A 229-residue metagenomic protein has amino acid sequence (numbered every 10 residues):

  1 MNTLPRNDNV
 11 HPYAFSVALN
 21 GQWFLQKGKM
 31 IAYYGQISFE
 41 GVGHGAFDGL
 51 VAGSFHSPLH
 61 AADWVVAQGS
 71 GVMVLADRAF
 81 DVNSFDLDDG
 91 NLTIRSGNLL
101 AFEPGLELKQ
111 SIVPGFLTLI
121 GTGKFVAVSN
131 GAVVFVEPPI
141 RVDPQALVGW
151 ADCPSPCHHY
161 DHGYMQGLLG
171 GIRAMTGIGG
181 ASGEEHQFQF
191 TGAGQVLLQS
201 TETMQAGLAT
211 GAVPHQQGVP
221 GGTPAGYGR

Functional and structural regions predicted by a protein language model:
M1-R229: Composition-driven recognition of glycine/serine/threonine/acidic- and proline-rich low-complexity segments and repeats
